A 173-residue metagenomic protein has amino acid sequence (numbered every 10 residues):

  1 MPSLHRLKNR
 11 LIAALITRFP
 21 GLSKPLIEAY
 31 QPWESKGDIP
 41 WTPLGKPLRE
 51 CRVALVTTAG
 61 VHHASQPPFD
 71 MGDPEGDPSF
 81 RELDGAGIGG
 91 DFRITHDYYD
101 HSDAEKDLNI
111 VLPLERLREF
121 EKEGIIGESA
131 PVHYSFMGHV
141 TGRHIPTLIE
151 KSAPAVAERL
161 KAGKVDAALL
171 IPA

Functional and structural regions predicted by a protein language model:
M1-A173: Metallocofactor- and cofactor-centric catalytic cores in central/energy metabolism, strongly enriched
